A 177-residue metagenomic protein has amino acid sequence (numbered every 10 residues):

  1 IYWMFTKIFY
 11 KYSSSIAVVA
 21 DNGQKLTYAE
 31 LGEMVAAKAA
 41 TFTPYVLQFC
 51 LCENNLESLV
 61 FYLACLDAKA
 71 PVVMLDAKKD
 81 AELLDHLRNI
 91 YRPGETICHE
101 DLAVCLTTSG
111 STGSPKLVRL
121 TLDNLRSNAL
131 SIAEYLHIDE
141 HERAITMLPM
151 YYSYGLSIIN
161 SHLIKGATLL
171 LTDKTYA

Functional and structural regions predicted by a protein language model:
I1-I16, I97-A103: A short N-terminal helical cap/helix-turn-helix that marks the beginning of AMP-binding/adenylate-forming
F5-K7, L56-M74, A133-E134, S153-K165: Hydrophobic alpha-helical segments in the ANL/AMP-binding
K11-T43, A81-R88, T96-I97, L120-D123: Conserved AMP-binding/adenylate-forming core of the ANL superfamily
T27, A103-L130: Conserved AMP-binding A3 loop
M34, C52-E53, V73-L87, A167-A177: ATP-dependent adenylate-forming carboxylate-activation enzymes
A39-K78, M147: Conserved AMP-binding/adenylate-forming
C65, T108-S111, A144, M150: Conserved S/T- and glycine-rich ATP-binding loop of Class I adenylate-forming
R126-R143, S153-A177: Conserved AMP-binding/adenylation subdomain of ANL enzymes
